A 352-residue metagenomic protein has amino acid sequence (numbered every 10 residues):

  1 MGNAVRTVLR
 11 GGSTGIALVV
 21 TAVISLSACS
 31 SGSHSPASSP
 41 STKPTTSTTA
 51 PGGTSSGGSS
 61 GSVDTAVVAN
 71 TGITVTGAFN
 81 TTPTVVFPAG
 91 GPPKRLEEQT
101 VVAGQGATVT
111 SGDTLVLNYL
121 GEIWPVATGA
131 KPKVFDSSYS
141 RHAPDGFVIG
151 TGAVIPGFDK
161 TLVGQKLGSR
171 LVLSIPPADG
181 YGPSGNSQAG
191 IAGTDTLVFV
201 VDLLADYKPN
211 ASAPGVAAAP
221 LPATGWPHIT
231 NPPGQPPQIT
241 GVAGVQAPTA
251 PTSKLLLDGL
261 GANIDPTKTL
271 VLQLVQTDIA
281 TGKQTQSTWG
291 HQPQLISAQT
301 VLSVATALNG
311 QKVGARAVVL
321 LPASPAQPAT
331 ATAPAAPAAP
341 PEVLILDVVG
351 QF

Functional and structural regions predicted by a protein language model:
G2-F352: Cross-family detector of peptidyl-prolyl cis-trans isomerase
